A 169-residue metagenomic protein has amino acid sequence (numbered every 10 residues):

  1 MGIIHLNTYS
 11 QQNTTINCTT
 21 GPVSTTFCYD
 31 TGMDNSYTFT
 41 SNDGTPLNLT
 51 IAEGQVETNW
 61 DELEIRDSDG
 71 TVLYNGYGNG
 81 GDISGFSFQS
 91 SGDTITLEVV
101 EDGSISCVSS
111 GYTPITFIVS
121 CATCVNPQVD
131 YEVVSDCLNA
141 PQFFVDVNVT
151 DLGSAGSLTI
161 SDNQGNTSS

Functional and structural regions predicted by a protein language model:
M1-Q11: Sec-dependent, cleavable N-terminal signal peptides
S10-T123: Domain-level representation of secreted and single-pass membrane ectodomains enriched in extracellular protease systems
T26-F27, E132-C137: Short beta-strand segments of immunoglobulin-like
F39, S168-S169: Hydrophobic core positions of the immunoglobulin-like beta-sandwich fold
D43-L49, C137-N148, G153: Short coil/turn motif common to extracellular beta-sandwich-like domains
Q55-E57, D151-L158: A short beta-turn/strand-edge loop motif at beta-sheet boundaries
I65, S154-S168: Change to "...patches in solvent-exposed regions of secreted, membrane-anchored, or virion-exposed structural
C124-E132: Proline-enriched interdomain boundary motifs that mark the N-terminal boundary and often initiate the first structured
